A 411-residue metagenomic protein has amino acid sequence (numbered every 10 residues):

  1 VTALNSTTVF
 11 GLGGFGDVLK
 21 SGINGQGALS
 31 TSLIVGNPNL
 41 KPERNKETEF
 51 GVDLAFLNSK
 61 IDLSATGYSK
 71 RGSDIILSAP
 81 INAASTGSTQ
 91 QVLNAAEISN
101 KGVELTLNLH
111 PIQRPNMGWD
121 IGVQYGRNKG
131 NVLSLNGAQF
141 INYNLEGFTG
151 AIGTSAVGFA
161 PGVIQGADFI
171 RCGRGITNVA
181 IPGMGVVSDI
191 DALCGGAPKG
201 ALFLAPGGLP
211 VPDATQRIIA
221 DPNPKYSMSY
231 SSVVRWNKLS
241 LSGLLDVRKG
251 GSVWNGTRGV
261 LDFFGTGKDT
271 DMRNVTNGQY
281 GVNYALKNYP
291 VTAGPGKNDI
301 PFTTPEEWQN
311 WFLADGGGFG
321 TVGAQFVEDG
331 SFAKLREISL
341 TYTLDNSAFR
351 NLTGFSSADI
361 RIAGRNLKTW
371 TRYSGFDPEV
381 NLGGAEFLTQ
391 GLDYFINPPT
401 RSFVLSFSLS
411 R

Functional and structural regions predicted by a protein language model:
V1-F159, V322-R411: Extracellular/periplasmic, surface-exposed regions of secreted and cell-surface proteins
T2-S6, L93, H110-P222, G259-T304: Conserved small-residue
K20-G25, I75-A79, F169, I176 (+2 more regions): Short hydrophobic/aromatic-rich motifs at helix boundaries and adjacent loops
I23-G27, T86, N178-K199, P290-D299 (+3 more regions): Intrinsically disordered, low-complexity coil segments
S30-S32, G208-D213, F312-G323: Short glycine/proline-rich turn/loop motifs
G36, G51, P212-T215, K225-Y230: Short, hydrophobic/aromatic alpha-helical segments in well-folded domains
I219-G256: Glycine-rich, aromatic-lined ligand/substrate-binding cores of catalytic and carbohydrate-binding domains
R248-G354, A358-D359: Extracytoplasmic gating/loop element in the C-terminal half of outer-membrane beta-barrel translocons and assembly
